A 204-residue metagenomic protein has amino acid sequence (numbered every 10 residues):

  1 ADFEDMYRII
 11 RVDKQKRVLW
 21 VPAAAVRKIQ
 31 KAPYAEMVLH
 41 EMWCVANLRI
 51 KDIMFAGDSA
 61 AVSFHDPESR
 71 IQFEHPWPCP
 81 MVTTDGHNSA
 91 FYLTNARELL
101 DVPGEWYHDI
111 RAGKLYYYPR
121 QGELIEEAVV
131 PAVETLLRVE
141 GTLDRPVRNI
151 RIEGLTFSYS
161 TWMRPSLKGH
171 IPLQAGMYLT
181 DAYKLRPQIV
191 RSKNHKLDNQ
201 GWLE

Functional and structural regions predicted by a protein language model:
A1-E204: Extracellular polysaccharide-degrading/modifying enzymes targeting complex plant/algal/animal polysaccharides
